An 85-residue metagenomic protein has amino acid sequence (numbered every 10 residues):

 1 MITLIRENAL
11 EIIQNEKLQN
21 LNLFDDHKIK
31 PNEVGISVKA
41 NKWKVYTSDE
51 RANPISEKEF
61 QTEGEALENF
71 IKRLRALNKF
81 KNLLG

Functional and structural regions predicted by a protein language model:
M1-I29: Negatively charged, low-complexity tracts enriched in Asp/Glu with abundant Ser/Thr
M1-L4, I55-Q61: Short, exposed beta-strand "edge-strand" segments with a Pro/Gly-rich flavor and a Y/T-containing core
H27-I55, R73: Short aromatic-glycine-(Arg/Gly/Cys) micro-motifs in beta-strand/loop hairpins
E59-A76: A short, charged, amphipathic alpha-helix used as a generic interaction element across diverse proteins
A76-G85: Intrinsically disordered, low-complexity charged/polar segments
